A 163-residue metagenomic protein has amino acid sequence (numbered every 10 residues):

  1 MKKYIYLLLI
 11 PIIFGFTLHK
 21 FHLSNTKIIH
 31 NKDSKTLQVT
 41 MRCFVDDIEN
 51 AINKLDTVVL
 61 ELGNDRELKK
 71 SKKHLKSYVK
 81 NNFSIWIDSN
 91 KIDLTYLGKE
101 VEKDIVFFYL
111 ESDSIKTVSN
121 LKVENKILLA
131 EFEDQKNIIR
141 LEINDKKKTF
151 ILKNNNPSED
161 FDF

Functional and structural regions predicted by a protein language model:
M1-S24: Bacterial Sec-dependent N-terminal signal peptides
L18-F163: N-terminal soluble domains immediately following signal/targeting peptides that reside in extracytoplasmic
